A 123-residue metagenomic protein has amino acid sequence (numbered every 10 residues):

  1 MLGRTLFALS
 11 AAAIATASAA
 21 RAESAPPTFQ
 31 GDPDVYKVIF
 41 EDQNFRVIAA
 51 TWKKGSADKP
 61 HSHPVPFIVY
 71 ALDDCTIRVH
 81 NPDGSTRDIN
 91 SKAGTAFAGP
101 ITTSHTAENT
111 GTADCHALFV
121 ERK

Functional and structural regions predicted by a protein language model:
M1-F7: Bacterial N-terminal signal peptides that target proteins for export
F7-T16: Bacterial N-terminal signal peptides
S18-A22: Sec/Tat signal peptide C-region and signal peptidase I cleavage site
D32-P60, P64-V69, V120: A short glycine-rich, His/Asp/Glu-containing loop-to-beta-strand
D58-P60, R78-V79, S104-G111: Short beta-strand His + acidic residue motifs that chelate non-heme Fe in jelly-roll/DSBH and cupin folds
P64-D83: Glycine- and acidic-residue-biased ligand/ion/polar-headgroup-sensing regions
S85-I101: Short acidic-glycine-tyrosine-enriched beta hairpin
I101-K123: Ligand-binding loop in jelly-roll beta-barrel domains
